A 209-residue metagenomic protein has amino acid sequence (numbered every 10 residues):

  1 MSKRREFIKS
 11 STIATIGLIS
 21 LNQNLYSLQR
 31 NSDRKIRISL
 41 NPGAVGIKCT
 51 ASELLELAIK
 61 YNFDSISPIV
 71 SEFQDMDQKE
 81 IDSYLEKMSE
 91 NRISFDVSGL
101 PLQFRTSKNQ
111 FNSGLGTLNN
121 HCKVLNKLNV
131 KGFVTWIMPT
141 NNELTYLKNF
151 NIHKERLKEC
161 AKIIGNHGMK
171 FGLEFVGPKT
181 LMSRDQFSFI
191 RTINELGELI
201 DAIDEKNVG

Functional and structural regions predicted by a protein language model:
S2-G132, K148, K154-K158, G165 (+2 more regions): N-terminal pre-domain/capping segments
S65-I66, E159-G209: Acidic/histidine-rich catalytic cores of soluble enzymes
F73-D75, F104-T106, T140-N142, P178-D185: Short, small-residue-enriched loops and turns at beta-alpha junctions that line or gate enzyme active sites
K127-Y146, H167-M182: Active-site groove signature of glycoside hydrolases
I152-H153, S183: Alpha-helical membrane-embedding segments and immediately adjacent membrane-interface amphipathic helices
